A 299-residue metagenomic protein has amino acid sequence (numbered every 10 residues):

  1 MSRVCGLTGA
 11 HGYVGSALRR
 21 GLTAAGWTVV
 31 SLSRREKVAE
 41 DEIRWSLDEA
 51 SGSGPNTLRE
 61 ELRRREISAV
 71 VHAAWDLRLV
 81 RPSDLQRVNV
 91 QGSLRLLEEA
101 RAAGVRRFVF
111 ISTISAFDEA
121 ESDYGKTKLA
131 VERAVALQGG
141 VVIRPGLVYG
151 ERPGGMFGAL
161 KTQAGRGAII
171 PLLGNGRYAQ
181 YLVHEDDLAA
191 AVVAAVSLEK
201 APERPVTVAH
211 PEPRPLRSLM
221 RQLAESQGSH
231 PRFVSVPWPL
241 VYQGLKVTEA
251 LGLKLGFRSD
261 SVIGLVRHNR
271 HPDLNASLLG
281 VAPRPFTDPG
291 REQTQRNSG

Functional and structural regions predicted by a protein language model:
C5-A25: N-terminal Rossmann NAD(P)H-binding glycine-rich loop of SDR-like oxidoreductase domains
T8, L32, V70-A74, F108-I114 (+1 more regions): SDR active-site strand-loop-helix element
L47-L94, E99, I114-E119: NAD(P)H-binding glycine-rich loop region in Rossmannoid oxidoreductase-like domains and their noncatalytic homologs
Q86-S93, V109, K128, Y181: Short alpha-helix in the Rossmann-fold core of NAD(P)-dependent oxidoreductases
A103, R133-E151: Conserved beta-loop-beta element that borders a ligand/cofactor-binding pocket
E119-S122, I143-A159, Y178-A179: Flexible, glycine-rich beta-alpha linker
G154-A159, G174-S197, E203-T207: Substrate-positioning beta->alpha
A194-L255, G280-G299: Mid/C-terminal beta-alpha module of Rossmann-like enzyme folds, strongest in SDR-family dehydrogenases/epimerases
